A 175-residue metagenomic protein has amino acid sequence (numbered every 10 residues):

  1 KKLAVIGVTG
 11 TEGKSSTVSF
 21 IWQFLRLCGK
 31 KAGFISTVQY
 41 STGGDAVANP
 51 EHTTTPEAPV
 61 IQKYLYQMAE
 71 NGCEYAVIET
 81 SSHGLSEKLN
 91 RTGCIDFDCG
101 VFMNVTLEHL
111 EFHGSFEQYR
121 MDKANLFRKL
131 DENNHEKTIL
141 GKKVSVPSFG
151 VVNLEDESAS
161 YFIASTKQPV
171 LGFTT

Functional and structural regions predicted by a protein language model:
K1-T9, S16-G29: Short, basic phosphate-binding NTP loop
V8, S15, I35, I61 (+4 more regions): Residue-level signal for inorganic ion chemistry
G29-T42, S81: Short beta-strand-centered segment that lines the nucleotide-binding/catalytic pocket of NTP-utilizing
A32, Y75-A76, P169-V170: Hydrophobic anchor at the start of a short beta-strand that flanks the dinucleotide cofactor-binding loop
V38-A48, D98-L107: Gly-rich Lys/Arg/Thr-decorated short loops/hinges at beta-loop-alpha junctions or inter-strand turns that position
A46-S81: Conserved nucleotide-sensing/catalytic segment adjacent to the nucleotide-binding pocket in NTP-handling enzymes
E70-N71, E87, D96-T175: Acidic, Mg2+-coordinating active-site environments of NTP-dependent enzymes
H83-G93: Switch II of P-loop NTPase G domains
